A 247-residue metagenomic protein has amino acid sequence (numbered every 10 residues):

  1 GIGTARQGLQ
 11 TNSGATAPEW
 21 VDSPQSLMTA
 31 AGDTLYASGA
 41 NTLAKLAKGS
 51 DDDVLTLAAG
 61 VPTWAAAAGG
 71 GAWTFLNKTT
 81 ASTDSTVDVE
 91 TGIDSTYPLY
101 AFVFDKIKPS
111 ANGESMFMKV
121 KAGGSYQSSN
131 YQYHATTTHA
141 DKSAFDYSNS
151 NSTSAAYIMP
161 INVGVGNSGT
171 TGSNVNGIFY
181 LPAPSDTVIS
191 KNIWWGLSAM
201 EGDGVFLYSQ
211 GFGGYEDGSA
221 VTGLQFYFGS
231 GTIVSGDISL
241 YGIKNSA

Functional and structural regions predicted by a protein language model:
G1-A72, S95-P98, N112, S219-A220 (+2 more regions): Extracellular repetitive beta-rich solenoid segments
Q10, T56, L99-D105, N176-P182 (+2 more regions): Residues within well-ordered beta-strands of beta-sheet-rich folds
P24-S26, N41, N77-Y97, I107-Q127 (+3 more regions): Surface-exposed ligand/attachment interfaces on beta-rich extracellular proteins
L35, K119-G123, I243: Predominantly extracellular/luminal cell-surface or secreted proteins
T74-A81, W195-L197: Short amphipathic
Y131-F145: Surface-exposed, extracytoplasmic segments of Gram-negative outer-membrane nutrient-acquisition systems
G164-N192: Predominantly extracellular/luminal regions of secreted and cell-surface proteins, especially disulfide-bonded
S185-F206: A short "linker-to-beta-strand initiation" element
